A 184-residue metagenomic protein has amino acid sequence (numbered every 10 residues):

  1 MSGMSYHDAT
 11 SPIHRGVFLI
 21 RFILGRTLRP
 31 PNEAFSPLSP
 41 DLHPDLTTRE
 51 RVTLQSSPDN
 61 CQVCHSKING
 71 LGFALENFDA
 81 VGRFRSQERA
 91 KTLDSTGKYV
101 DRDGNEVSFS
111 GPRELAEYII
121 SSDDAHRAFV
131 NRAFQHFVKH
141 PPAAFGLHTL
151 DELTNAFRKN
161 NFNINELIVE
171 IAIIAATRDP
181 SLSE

Functional and structural regions predicted by a protein language model:
M1-F137, L147-E184: Active-site substrate-binding loop specific to GH73 endo-beta-N-acetylglucosaminidase modules in bacterial autolysins
V138-P142: Axial heme c-ligation environment in periplasmic c-type cytochrome domains
